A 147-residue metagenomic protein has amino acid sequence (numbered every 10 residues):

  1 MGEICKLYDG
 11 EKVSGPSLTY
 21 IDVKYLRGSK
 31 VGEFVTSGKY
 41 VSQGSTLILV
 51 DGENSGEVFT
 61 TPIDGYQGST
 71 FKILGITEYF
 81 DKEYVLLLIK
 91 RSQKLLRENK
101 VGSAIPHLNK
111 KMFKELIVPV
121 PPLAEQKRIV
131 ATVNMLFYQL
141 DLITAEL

Functional and structural regions predicted by a protein language model:
M1, V58, G75-E83, E115-A124: Catalytic cores of nucleotide-enabled group-transfer and carboxylate-activating enzymes in metabolic and assembly-line
M1-E11, D22-L26, P119-A131, M135-L147: Non-catalytic DNA-recognition/assembly elements of restriction-modification systems
S14-R27, T61: Short, basic/aromatic beta-hairpin or loop at an interaction surface
L26-S29, S37-K90: A short beta-sheet element
F34-V35, G102: Short, solvent-exposed loop/turn positions at domain surfaces that link secondary-structure elements or cap domain
T36-Q43, F80-L87, R91, K111 (+2 more regions): Generic recognition of stable, solvent-exposed alpha-helical segments in well-folded globular domains
D51, G65-K72, G102-L123: A short glycine-rich beta-alpha junction/loop motif
D81-S92, K100-A104, E115-V118: Conserved catalytic alpha/beta cores of large enzymes that bind or transform nucleotide phosphates and polynucleotides
